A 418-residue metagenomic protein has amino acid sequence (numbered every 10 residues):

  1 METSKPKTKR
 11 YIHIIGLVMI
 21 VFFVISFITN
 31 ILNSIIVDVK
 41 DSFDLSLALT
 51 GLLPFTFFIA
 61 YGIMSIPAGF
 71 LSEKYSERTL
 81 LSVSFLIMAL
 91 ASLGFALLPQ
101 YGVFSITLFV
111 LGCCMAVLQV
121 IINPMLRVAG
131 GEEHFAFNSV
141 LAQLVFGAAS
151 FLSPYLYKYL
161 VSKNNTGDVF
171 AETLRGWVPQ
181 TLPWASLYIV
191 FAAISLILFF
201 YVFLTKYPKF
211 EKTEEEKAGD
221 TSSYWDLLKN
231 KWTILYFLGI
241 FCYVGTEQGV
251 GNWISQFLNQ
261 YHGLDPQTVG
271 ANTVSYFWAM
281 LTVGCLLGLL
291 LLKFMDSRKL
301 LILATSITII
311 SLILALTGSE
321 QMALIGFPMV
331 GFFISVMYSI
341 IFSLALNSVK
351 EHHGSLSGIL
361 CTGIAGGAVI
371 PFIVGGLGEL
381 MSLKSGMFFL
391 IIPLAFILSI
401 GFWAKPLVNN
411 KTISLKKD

Functional and structural regions predicted by a protein language model:
H13-L45, A68, N123, S153-Y157 (+1 more regions): Extracytoplasmic
L32-N33, S153-S162, W225-Y276: Extracytoplasmic gate region of multi-pass secondary transporters
D44, S76, L97-G102, T317-S319 (+1 more regions): Helix-breaking motifs and short loop linkers at transmembrane-helix boundaries and internal kinks in secondary membrane
L52-F70, S275-L287, G366: Central cavity-lining transmembrane alpha-helices of secondary-active solute carriers, predominantly the Major
L86-Q100, I307-G318: C-terminal ends and interior cores of transmembrane alpha-helices in multi-pass membrane transporters/permeases
V117-G131, S335-K350: Intracellular juxtamembrane helix-capping segments at the cytosolic ends of symmetry-related transmembrane helices
E132-K206: Helix-loop-helix hairpin linking two adjacent transmembrane segments in secondary transporters
